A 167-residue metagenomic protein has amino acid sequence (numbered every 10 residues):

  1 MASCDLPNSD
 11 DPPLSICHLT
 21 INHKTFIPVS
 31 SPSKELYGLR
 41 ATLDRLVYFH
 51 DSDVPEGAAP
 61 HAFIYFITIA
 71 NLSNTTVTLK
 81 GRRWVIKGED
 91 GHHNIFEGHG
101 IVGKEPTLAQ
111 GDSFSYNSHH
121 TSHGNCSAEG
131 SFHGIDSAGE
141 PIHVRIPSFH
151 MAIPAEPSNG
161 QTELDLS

Functional and structural regions predicted by a protein language model:
M1-A62, T75-K80, K87-S167: Membrane engagement elements in two modes
I64-F66: Non-catalytic interaction modules of co-chaperones and other macromolecular assembly/maintenance factors
T68-S73: Asparagine-centered strand-capping/turn motif at beta-strand->loop junctions
